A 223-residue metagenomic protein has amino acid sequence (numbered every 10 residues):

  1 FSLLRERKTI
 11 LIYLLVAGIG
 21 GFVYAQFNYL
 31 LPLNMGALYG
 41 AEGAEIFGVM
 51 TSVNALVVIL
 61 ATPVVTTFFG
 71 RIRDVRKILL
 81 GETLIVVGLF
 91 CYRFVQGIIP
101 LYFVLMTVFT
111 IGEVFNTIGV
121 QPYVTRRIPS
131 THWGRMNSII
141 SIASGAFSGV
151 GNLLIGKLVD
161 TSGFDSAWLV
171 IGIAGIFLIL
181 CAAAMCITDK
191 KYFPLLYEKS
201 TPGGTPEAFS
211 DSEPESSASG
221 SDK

Functional and structural regions predicted by a protein language model:
F1-Y13, G203-E215, G220-D222: Juxtamembrane intracellular "pre-TM" segments in multi-pass secondary transporters
R7-Q26, T107: Pair of pore-lining "gating" transmembrane helices in MFS-fold secondary transporters
Y29-I46: Short amphipathic helix-loop junctions that connect adjacent transmembrane helices in Major Facilitator Superfamily/SLC
L60-D74, V159-D160: Helix-to-loop junctions at the C-terminal end of transmembrane segments in multipass secondary transporters
R76-C91: Structural signature of the two symmetry-related core transmembrane helices
F115-I128: Intracellular juxtamembrane helix-capping segments at the cytosolic ends of symmetry-related transmembrane helices
R127-S162: A late C-terminal transmembrane helix in Major Facilitator Superfamily
K157-I176: A membrane-interface helix-boundary motif in multi-pass transporters
